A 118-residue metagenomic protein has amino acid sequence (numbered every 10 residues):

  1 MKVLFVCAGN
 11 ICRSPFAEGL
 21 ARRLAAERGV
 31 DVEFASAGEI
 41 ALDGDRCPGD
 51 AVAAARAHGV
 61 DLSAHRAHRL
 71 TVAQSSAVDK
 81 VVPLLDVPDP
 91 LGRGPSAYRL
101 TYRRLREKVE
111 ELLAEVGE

Functional and structural regions predicted by a protein language model:
M1-V78: Conserved active-site segments centered on acidic
A77-L85: Short, hydrophobic beta-strand segments that form beta-sheet elements in well-ordered domains
L84-E118: Phosphate-binding/catalytic loops
